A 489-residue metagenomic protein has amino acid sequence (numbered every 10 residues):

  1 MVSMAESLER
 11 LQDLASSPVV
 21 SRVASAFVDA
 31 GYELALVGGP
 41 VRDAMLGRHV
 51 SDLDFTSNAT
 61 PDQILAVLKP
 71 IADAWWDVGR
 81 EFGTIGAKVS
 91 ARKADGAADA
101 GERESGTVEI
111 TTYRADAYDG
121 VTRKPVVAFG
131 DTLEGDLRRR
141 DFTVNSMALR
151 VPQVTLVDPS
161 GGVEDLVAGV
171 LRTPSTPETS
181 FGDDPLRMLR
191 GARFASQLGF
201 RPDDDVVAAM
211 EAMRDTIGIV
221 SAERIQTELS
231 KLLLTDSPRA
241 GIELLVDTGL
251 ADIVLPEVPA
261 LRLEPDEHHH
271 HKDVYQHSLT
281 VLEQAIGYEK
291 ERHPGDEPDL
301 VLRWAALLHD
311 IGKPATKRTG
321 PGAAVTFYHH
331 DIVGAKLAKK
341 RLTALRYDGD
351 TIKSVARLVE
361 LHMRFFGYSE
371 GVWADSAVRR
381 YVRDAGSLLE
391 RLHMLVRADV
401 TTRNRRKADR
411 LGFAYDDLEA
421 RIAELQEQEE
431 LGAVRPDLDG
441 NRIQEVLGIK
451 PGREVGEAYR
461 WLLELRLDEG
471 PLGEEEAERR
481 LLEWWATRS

Functional and structural regions predicted by a protein language model:
M1-S489: Catalytic cores of the polymerase beta-like nucleotidyltransferase superfamily and closely associated nucleotide
